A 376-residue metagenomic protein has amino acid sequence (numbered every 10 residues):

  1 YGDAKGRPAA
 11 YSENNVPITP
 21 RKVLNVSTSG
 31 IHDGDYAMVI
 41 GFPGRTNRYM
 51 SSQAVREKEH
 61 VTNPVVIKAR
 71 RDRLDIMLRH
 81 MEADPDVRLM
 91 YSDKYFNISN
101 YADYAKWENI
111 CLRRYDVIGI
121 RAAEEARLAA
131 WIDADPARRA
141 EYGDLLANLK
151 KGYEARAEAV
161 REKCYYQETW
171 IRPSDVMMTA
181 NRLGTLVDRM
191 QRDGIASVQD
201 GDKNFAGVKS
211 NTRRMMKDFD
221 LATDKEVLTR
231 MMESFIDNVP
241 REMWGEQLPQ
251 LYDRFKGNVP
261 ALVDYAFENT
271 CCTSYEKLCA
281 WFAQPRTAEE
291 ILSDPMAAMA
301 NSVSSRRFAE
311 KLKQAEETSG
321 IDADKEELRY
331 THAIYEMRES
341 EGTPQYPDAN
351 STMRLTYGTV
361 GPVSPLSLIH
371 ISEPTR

Functional and structural regions predicted by a protein language model:
E13-K22, L355: Short, structured beta-strand/loop micro-motifs enriched in basic residues and often containing a Trp
G30-I31: Short, well-ordered loop/turn sites that connect or cap secondary structure elements
G41-P43, V360: Short, surface-exposed secondary-structure boundary micro-motifs
G44-A54: Short, Lys/Arg- and Gly-enriched loop/turn segments at beta-strand edges
K58-A283: Cationic-aromatic interfacial patches
G207-S210, R214-S367: N-terminal activation segment of mature serine protease catalytic domains
I369-T375: Residue-level detector of conserved catalytic or cofactor/ligand-binding positions in enzyme active sites
